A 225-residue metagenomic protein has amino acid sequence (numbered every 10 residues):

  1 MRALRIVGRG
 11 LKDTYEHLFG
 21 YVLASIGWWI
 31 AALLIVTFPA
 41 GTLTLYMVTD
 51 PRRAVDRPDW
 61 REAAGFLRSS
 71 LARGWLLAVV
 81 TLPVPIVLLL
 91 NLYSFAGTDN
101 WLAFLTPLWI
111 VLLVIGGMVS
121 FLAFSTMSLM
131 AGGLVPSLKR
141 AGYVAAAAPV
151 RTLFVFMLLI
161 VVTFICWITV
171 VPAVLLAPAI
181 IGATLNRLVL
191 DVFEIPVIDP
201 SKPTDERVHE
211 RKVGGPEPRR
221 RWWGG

Functional and structural regions predicted by a protein language model:
M1-P136, R140-G225: Hydrophobic alpha-helical membrane segments
